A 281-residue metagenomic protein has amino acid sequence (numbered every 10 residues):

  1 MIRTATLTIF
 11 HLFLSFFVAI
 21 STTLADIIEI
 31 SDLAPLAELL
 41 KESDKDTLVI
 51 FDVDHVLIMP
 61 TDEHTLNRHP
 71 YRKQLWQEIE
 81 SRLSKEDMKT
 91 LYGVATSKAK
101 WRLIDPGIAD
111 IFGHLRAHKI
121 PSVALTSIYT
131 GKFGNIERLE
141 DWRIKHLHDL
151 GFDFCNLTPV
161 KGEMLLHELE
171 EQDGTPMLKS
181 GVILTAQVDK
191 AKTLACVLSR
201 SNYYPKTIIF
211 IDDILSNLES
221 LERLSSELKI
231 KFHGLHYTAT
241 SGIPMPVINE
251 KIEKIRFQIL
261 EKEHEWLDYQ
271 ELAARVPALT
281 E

Functional and structural regions predicted by a protein language model:
M1-A5: Positively charged n-region of N-terminal signal peptides that target proteins for export
T8-A19: Bacterial N-terminal signal peptides
F16, E42-D44, Y203: Residue-level detector of transmembrane insertion/anchoring sites
S21-A25: Boundary at the C-terminal end of the N-terminal hydrophobic targeting segment
D26-A34, E38-E170, L184: Alpha-helical substrate-recognition element adjacent to the catalytic core
L33, Y129, F133-E281: C-terminal cap/substrate-recognition subdomain and adjoining C-terminal extension of metal-dependent phosphatase-like
